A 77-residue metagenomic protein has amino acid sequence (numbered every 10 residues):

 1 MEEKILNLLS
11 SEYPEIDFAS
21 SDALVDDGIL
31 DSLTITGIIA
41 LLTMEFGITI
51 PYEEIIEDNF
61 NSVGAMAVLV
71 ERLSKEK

Functional and structural regions predicted by a protein language model:
M1-D17, V68-K77: Thiotemplate assembly-line natural product biosynthesis machinery
S10-I29, I48-E54, S74: Phosphopantetheine carrier-protein modules
S32: Catalytic nucleophile serine of serine hydrolases, specifically the conserved "nucleophile elbow" pentapeptide
T36: Conserved catalytic core of two-component sensor histidine kinases
I39: Internal alpha/beta domain cores that form substrate/cofactor-binding pockets in large enzymes and binding proteins
E45: Short alpha-helical functional segments enriched in proximate histidine and acidic residues
Y52-E76: C-terminal structural segments of small proteins and small subunits
